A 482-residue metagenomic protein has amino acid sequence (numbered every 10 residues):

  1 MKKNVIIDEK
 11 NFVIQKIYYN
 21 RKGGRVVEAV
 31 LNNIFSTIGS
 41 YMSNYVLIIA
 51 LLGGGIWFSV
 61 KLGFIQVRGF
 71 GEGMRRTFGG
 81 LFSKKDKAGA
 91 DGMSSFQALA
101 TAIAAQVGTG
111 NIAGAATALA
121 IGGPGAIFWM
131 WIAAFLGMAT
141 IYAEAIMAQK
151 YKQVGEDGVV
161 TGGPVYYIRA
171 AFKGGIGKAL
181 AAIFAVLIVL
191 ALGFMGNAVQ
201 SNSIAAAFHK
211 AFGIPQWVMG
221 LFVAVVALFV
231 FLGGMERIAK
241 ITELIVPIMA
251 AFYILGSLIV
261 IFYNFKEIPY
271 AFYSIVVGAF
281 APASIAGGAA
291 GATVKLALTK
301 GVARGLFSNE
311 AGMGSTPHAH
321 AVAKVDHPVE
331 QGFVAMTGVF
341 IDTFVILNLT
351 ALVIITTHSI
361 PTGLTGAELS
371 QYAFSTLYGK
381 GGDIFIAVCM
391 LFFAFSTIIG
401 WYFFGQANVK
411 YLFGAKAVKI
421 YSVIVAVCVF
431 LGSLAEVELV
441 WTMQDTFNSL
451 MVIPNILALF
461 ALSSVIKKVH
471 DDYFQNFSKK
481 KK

Functional and structural regions predicted by a protein language model:
I14-T109, A120-A126, G137, F430 (+1 more regions): N-terminal alpha-helical transmembrane segments of multi-pass membrane transport and channel/translocase proteins
E28-L31, K61-Q66, G110-A115, L192-I204 (+5 more regions): Transmembrane helix-loop junctions in multi-pass membrane proteins
L51-W57, L62-M74, F184, S201-F208 (+3 more regions): Membrane-interface loop-to-helix entry segments
F58-S59, A133-G158, V165, R169-N202 (+3 more regions): Helix-loop-helix module between adjacent transmembrane segments
F64-M93, T117-A126, A139-G175, I360-L377 (+3 more regions): Flexible loop linkers connecting adjacent transmembrane helices in multi-pass alpha-helical membrane transporters
K85-G92, G123-I132, A170, G175-I183 (+3 more regions): Membrane-interface alpha-helices at helix entry/exit sites of multi-pass transporters
K85-I121, M147-K150, E156-V165, R169-A171 (+2 more regions): Alpha-helical membrane segments and immediately flanking helix-loop junctions that form or couple to the substrate/ion
Y142-Y151, E156, L258-S274, P282-A289 (+3 more regions): Extracellular/periplasmic helix-exit of transmembrane alpha-helices
